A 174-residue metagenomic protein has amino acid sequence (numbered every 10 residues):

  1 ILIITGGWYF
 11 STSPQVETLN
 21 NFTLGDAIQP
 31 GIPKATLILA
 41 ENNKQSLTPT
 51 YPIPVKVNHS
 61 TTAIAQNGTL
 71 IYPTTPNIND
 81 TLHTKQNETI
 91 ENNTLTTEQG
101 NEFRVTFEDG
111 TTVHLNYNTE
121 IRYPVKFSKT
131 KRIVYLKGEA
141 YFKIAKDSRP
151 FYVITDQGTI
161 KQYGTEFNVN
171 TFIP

Functional and structural regions predicted by a protein language model:
L2-P174: Short acidic/polar, Gly/Pro-enriched loop/turn segments located at secondary-structure boundaries
